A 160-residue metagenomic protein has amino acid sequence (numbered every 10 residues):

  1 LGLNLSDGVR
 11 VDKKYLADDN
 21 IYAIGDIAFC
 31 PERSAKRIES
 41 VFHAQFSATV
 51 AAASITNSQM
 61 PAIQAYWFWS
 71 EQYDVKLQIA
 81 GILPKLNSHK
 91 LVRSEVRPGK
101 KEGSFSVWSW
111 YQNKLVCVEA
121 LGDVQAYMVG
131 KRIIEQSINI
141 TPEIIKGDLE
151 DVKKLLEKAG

Functional and structural regions predicted by a protein language model:
L1-V50, G147: FAD-site-proximal beta/loop scaffold in flavoenzymes
L3-L5, M60, I140: Residue-level detector of short coil/turn "hinge" positions at structural boundaries
I27-V124, M128: Mid-to-C-terminal Rossmann-like scaffold of FAD/NAD(P)H-dependent oxidoreductases
N57-M60, Q136-I138, G147: Short loop/turn hinge sites at secondary-structure boundaries
V124-E143: A short, polar/charged loop-to-alpha-helix boundary motif
I140-G160: Cysteine/selenocysteine-centered motifs that mediate thiol-based redox chemistry or coordinate metal-sulfur cofactors
